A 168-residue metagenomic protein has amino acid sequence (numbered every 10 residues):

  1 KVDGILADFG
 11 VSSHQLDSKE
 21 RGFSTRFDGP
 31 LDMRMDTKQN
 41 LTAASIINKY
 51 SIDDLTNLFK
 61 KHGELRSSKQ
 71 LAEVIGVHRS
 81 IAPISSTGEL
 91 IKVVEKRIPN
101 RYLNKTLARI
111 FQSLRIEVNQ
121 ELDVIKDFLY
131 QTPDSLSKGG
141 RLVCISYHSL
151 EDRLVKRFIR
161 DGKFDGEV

Functional and structural regions predicted by a protein language model:
K1-V168: S-adenosyl-L-methionine-dependent methyltransferase catalytic core, i.e., the SAM/SAH-binding region
